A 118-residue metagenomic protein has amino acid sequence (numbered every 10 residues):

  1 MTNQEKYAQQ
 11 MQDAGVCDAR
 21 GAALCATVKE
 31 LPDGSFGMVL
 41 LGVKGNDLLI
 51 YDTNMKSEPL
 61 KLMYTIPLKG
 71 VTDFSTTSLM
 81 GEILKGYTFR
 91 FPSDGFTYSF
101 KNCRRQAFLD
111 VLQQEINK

Functional and structural regions predicted by a protein language model:
M1-V43: Anionic N-terminal interaction surfaces
N3, M63, R104-F108: Short amphipathic alpha-helical segments
N3-A14, Y51, T76-T77, G86-Y87 (+1 more regions): Membrane-topology and secretion signals of cell-surface/extracellular proteins
A19, A26, L49-I50, G86 (+1 more regions): A generic structural signal for ordered alpha-helices
L31-G86: Phosphoinositide-binding peripheral membrane targeting modules
F91-V111: Canonical phosphoinositide-binding patch of PH/PH-like domains
I116: IQ-motif-like calmodulin-binding regions
